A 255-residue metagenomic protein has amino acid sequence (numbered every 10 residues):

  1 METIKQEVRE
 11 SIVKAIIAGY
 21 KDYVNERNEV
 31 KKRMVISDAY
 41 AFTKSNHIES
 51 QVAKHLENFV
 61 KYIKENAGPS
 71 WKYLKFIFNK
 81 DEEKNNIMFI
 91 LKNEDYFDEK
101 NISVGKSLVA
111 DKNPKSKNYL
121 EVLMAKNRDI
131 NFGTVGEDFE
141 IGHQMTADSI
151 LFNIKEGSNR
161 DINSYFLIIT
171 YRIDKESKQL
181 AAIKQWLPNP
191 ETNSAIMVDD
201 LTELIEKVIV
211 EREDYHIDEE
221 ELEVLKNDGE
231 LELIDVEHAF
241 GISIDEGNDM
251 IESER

Functional and structural regions predicted by a protein language model:
M1-N46: Interdomain/boundary linker segments immediately adjacent to catalytic/signaling cores
K44-V60: Amphipathic alpha-helical segments
L56-M88: A short acidic/basic microdomain associated with nuclease active sites
N79-K112, N131-G133: Active-site ExK catalytic segment of metal-dependent nucleases
E82-I87, Y96-K100, I173-I183, E191-A195: Short, surface-exposed beta-strand/loop "edge" segments at domain boundaries and coil↔beta transitions
A110-P188: Acidic, metal/cofactor-coordinating or nucleic-acid-engaging core segments within structured domains
A182-R255: Extended, charged low-complexity segments that frequently continue into or abut oligomerization scaffolds
